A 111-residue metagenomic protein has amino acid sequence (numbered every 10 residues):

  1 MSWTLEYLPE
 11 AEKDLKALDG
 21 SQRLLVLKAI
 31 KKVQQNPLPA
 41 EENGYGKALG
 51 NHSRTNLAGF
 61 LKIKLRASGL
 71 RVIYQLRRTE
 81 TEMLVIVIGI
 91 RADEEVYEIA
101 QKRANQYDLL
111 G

Functional and structural regions predicted by a protein language model:
M1, G59-L61, L70-V72: Residue-level marker for the onset of beta-strands and adjacent loop->beta junctions in well-ordered domains
M1-K31, L110-G111: Arg/Lys-rich, positively charged N-terminal/basic patches that mediate binding to nucleic acids
M1-S2, L27, L57, E80-E82: A structure-centric signal for secondary-structure junctions around beta-strands
L5, L61, M83: A broad, low-specificity signal marking well-ordered, structured residues that form hydrophobic/aromatic
K13, L65-G111: Enriched for short, Lys/Arg-rich terminal
D19-Q22, I30, Q34-P37, A67 (+2 more regions): Generic secondary-structure microfeatures
Q35-K64: A short, surface-exposed loop/turn module that caps and links secondary-structure elements
